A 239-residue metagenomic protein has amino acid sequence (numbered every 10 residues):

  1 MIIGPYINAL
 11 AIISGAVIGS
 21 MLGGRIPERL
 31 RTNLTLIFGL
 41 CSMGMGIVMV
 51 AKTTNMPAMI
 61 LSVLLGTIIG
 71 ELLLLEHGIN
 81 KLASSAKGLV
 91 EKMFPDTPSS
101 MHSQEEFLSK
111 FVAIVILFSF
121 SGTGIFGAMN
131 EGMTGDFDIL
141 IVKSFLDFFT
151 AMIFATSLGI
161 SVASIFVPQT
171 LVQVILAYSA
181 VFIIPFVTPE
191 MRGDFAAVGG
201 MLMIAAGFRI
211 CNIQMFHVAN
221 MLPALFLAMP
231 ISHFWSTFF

Functional and structural regions predicted by a protein language model:
M1, E28-R29, L75-K110: Intrinsically disordered, low-complexity non-transmembrane regions of multi-pass membrane transporters
M1-A9, R29, K52, M56 (+6 more regions): Hydrophobic, aromatic-rich alpha-helical transmembrane segments and their membrane-interface anchor motifs
M1-S14, L61, A128, G132-F145 (+1 more regions): Structural signature of hydrophobic alpha-helical transmembrane segments
I7-G19, G23, G39-L40, G44 (+15 more regions): Alpha-helical transmembrane segments in multi-pass membrane proteins
I18-R31, V48-T54, I153-L202, R209-H217: Transmembrane-helix boundary and interhelical-loop signature of multi-pass inner-membrane proteins
M49-P57, L72-A83: Transmembrane alpha-helix boundary signature
P98-S164: Internal active-site segments that recognize and position negatively charged phosphoryl groups and nucleotide moieties
A197-F239: Long hydrophobic alpha-helical segments typical of transmembrane helices together with their membrane-interfacial
